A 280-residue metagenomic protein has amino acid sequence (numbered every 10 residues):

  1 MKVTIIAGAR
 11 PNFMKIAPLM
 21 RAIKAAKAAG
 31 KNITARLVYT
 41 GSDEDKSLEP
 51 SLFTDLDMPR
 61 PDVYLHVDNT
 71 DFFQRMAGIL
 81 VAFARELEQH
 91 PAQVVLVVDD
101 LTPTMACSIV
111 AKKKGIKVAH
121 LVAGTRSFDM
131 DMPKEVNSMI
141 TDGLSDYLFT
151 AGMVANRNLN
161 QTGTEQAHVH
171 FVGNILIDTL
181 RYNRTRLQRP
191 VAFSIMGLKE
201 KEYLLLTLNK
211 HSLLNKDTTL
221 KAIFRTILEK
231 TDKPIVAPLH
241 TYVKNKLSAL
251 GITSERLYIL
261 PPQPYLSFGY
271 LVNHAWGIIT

Functional and structural regions predicted by a protein language model:
K2, Q93-V94, Y203, G277: Structural motif
T4-A7, M14-A22, A28, L52 (+1 more regions): Active-site and donor-binding regions of nucleotide-sugar-utilizing enzymes
I5, L37-Y39, H120, F171 (+2 more regions): Structural beta-sheet core signal
A25-R36, T231-I235: A generic structural motif
K31-R75: Conserved nucleotide-sugar phosphate-binding/catalytic loop shared by glycosyltransferases and other
S42-D43, S47, H66, L144-N215: A nucleotide-sugar donor-handling region in carbohydrate enzymes
P50-F53, Q188-W276: Donor-nucleotide binding loops and adjacent catalytic segments primarily of GT-B fold Leloir glycosyltransferases
V97-V98, T150, F171, P238 (+1 more regions): Short beta-strand scaffold positions
